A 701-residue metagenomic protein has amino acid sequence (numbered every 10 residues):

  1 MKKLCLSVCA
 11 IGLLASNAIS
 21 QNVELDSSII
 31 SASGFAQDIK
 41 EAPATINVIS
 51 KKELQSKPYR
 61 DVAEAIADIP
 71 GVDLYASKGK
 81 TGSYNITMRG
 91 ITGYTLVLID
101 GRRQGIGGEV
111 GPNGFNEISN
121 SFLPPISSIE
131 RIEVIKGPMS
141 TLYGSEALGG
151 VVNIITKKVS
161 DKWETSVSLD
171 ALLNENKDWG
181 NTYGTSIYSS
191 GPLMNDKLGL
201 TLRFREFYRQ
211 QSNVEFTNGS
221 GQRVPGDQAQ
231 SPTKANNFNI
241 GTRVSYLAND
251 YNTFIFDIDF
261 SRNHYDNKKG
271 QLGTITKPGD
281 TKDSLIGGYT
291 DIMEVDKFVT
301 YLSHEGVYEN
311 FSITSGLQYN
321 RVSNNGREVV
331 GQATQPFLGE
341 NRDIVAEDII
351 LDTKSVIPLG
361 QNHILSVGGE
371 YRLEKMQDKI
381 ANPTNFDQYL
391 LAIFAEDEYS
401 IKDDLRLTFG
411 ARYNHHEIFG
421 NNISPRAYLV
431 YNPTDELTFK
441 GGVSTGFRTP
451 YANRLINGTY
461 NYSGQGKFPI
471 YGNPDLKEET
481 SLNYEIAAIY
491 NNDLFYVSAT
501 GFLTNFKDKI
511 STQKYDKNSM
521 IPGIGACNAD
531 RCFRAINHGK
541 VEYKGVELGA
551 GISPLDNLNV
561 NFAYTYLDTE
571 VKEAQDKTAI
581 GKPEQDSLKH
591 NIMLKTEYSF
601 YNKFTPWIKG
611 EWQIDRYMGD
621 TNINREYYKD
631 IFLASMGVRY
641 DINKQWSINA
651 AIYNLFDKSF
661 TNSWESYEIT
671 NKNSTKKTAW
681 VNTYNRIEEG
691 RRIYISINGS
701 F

Functional and structural regions predicted by a protein language model:
S7-C9, S20, S190-P192, R203 (+5 more regions): Conserved C-terminal beta-signal and adjacent last beta-strands/turns of outer-membrane beta-barrel proteins
D26, A63, A67-I106, E130: Extracytoplasmic beta-strand/coil segments of soluble accessory domains associated with Gram-negative outer-membrane
V62-A65, Y84-T87, L98, I118-F122 (+3 more regions): N-terminal periplasmic accessory domains that precede and gate Gram-negative outer-membrane beta-barrel machines
N85, Q104-K136: Short acidic/polar hinge/loop motifs at secondary-structure boundaries that mediate gating or recognition
G108, K375, N382-P383, E417-N422 (+5 more regions): Surface-exposed extracellular loop regions of Gram-negative outer-membrane beta-barrel proteins, predominantly
S160-L285, D508: Periplasmic-side early beta-strands and strand-to-turn transitions of outer-membrane beta-barrels
S168, G360-Q361, L365-S366, S400-L407 (+3 more regions): Gram-negative outer-membrane beta-barrel transporters
G339-R342, D348-I357, F386, A392-F394 (+6 more regions): Outer membrane beta-barrel strand-and-loop segments of large Gram-negative receptors, especially TonB-dependent
